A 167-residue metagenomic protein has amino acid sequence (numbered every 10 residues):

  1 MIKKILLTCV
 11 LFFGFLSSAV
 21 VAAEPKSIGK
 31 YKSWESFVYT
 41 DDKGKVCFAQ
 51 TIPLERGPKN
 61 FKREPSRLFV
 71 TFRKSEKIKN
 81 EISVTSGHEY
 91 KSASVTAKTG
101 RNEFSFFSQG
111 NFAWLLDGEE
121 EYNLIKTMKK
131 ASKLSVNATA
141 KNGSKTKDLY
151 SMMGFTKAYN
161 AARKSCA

Functional and structural regions predicted by a protein language model:
M1-C9: Bacterial N-terminal signal peptides that target proteins for export
T8-S17: Bacterial N-terminal signal peptides
A22-A167: A generic "folded-domain core" signal
